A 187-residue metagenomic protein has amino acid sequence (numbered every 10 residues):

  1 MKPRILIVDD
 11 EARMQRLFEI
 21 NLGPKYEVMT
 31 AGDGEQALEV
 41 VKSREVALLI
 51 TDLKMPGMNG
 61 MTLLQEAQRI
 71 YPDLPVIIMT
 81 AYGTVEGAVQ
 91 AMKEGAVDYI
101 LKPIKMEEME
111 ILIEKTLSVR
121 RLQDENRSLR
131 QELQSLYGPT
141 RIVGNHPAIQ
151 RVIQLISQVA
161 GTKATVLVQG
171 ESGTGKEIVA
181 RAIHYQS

Functional and structural regions predicted by a protein language model:
A12-T30: Two-component/phosphorelay signaling modules centered on CheY-like receiver
Y26, K42-R44, E66-L74, E94 (+1 more regions): Conserved phosphotransfer cores of two-component systems
D33-Q36, N59-T62: Acidic catalytic/metal-coordinating carboxylates
D52, T80: Active-site residues of response regulator receiver
M55: Receiver (REC) domain active-site loop signature in two-component systems and cognate sites in sensor histidine kinases
E94, K102, N145: A Lys-centered signature of the CheY-like receiver
R130-S187: AAA+ ATPase active-site-proximal loops
